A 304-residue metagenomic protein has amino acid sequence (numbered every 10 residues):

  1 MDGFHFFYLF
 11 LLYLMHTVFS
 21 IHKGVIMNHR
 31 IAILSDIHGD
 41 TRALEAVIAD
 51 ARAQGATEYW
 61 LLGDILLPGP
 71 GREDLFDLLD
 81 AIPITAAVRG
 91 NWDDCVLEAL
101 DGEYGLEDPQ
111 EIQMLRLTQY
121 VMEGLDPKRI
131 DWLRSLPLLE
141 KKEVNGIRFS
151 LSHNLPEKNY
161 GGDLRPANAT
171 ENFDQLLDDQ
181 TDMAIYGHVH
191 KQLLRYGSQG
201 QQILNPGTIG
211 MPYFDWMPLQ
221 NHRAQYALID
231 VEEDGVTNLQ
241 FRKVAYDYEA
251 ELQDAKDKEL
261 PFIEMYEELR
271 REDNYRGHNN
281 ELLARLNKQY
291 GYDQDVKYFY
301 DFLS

Functional and structural regions predicted by a protein language model:
G3-V18: Hydrophobic alpha-helical signal peptides and transmembrane signal-/tail-anchor segments that drive secretory-pathway
H16-T85: N-terminal active-site segment of His-dependent metallophosphoesterases
L34-S35, Y59-D64, P68, A86-N91 (+3 more regions): Active-site neighborhood of phospho(di)ester-bond hydrolases with catalytic His/Asp-centered motifs
H38-A43, L67-P70, W92-L97, I185-G197 (+1 more regions): Active-site environment of divalent metal-dependent phosphoester hydrolases
A46-A49, D74-D77, D101-Y104, R165-P166 (+2 more regions): Short, glycine/charged-enriched secondary-structure capping and boundary segments
I82-E140, A167-Q180: Active-site neighborhood of divalent metal-dependent phosphoester bond hydrolases
E123-R195, Q201: His/acidic metal-ligating clusters that form di-metal
Q199-S304: Acidic, His/Gly-rich catalytic cores of divalent-metal-dependent hydrolytic chemistry
